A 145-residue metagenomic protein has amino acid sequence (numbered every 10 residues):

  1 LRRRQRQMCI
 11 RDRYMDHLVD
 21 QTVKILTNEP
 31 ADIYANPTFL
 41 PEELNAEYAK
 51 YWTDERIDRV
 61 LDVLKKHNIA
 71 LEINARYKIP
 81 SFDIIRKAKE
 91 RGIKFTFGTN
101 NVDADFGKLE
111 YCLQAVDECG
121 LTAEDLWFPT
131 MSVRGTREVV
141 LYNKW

Functional and structural regions predicted by a protein language model:
L1-I10: Single conserved hydrophobic/aromatic residue that forms the stacking wall/gate of nucleotide- or nucleobase-binding
R2, A35, T99: Single, functionally critical "micro-switch" positions that shape active/binding sites and transmembrane helices
Q5, E29-I33, G120-T122: Short loop/turn motifs at secondary-structure junctions
R11-D20: Active-site glycine- and acidic-residue-rich loops that bind and position anionic ligands or nucleotide-like cofactors
Q21-I25: Internal active-site segments that recognize and position negatively charged phosphoryl groups and nucleotide moieties
L26-V60: Histidine/lysine/aspartate-rich catalytic loop segments that bind and position anionic ligands
Y48-W145: Charged catalytic cores and adjacent phosphate/nucleic-acid-binding surfaces used for phosphate/nucleic-acid chemistry
